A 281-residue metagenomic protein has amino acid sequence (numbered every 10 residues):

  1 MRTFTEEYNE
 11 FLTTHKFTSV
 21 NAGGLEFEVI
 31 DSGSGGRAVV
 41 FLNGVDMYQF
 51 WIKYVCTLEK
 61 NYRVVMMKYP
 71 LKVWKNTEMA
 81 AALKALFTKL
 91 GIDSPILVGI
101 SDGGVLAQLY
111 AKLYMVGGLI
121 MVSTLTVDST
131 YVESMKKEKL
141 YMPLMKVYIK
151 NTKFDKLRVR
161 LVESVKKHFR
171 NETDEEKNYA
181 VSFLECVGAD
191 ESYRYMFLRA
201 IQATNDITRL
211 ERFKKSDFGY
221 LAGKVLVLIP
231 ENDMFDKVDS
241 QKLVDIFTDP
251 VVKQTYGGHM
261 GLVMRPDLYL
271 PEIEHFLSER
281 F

Functional and structural regions predicted by a protein language model:
L25-V73: Conserved HGGG/HGGXW glycine-rich cap/lid loop of the alpha/beta-hydrolase fold
V65-I100: Active-site loop/oxyanion-hole signature of alpha/beta-hydrolase fold enzymes
G99-G103, A107: Gly/Ala-rich beta-loop-alpha elbow adjacent to hydrolase catalytic centers
L119-N151: Flexible "cap/lid" loop of the alpha/beta hydrolase fold
T130-V132, F154-D217: Conserved alpha/beta-hydrolase catalytic His-Asp/Glu region
L221, V227-I229: Short beta-strand/loop motif that positions the catalytic acidic residue of the alpha/beta-hydrolase fold
M234-D239: Conserved alpha/beta-hydrolase "acid-adjacent" motif
G257-L270: Catalytic histidine-centered segment of alpha/beta-hydrolase-like enzymes
